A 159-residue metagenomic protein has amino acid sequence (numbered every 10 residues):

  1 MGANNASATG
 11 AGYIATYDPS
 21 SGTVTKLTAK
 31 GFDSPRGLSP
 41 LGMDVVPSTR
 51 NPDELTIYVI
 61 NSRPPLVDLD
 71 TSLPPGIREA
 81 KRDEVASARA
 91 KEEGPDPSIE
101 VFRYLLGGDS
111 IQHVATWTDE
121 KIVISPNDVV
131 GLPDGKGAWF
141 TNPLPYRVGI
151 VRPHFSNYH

Functional and structural regions predicted by a protein language model:
G2-A15, S98-E100, H159: A short loop-to-beta-strand structural motif that recurs across blades of beta-propeller domains
A6-T9, K91-E93, H154-N157: A generic structural micro-feature
T16-T23: Surface-exposed loop/turn elements that mediate protein-protein interactions on large endomembrane-trafficking
K26-G135, T141-G149, P153: Asp-box/WD-like beta-propeller blade repeats and closely related beta-sheet repeat scaffolds
